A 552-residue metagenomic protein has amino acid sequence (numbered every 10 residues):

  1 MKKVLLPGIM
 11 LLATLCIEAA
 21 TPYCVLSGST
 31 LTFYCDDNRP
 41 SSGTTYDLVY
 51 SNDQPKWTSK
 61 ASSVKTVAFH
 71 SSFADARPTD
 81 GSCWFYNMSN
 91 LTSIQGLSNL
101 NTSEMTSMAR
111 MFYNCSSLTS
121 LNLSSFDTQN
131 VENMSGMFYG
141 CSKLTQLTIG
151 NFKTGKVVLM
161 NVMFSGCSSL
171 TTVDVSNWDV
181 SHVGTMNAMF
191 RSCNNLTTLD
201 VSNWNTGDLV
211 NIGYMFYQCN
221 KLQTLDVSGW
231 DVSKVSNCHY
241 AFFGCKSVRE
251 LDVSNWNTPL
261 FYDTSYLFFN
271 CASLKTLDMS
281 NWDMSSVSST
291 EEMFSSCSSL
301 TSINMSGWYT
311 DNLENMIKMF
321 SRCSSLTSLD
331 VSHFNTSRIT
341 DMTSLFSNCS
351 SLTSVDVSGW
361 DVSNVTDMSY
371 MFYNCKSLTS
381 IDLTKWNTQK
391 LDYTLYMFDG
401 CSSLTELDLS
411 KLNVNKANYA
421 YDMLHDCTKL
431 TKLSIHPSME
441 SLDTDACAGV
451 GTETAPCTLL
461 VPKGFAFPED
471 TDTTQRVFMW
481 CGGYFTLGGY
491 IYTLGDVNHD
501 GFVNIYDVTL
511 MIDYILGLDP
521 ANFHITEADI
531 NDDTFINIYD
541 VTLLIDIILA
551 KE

Functional and structural regions predicted by a protein language model:
K3-M10, E18-T493: Solvent-exposed loop and capping/linker segments of extracellular ligand-binding repeat ectodomains
G489-E552: Cellulosome-associated attachment modules in secreted, modular CAZymes
